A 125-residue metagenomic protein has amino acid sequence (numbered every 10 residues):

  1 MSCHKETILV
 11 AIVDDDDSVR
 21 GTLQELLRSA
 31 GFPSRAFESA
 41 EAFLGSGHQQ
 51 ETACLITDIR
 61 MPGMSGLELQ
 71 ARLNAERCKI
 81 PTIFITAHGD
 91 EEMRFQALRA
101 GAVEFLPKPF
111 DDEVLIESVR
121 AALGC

Functional and structural regions predicted by a protein language model:
M1-A11, D17-Q24, E113-C125: Non-catalytic signal-transmission and effector/linker regions of two-component phosphorelay proteins
A36-C54: Acidic, metal-coordinating helix/loop segments flanking the phosphotransfer/catalytic sites of two-component signaling
E38-S39, S65-E68: Acidic catalytic/metal-coordinating carboxylates
D58, T86: Active-site residues of response regulator receiver
M61: Receiver (REC) domain active-site loop signature in two-component systems and cognate sites in sensor histidine kinases
E68, G89-E104: Alpha4 helix (beta4-alpha4-beta5 surface) of REC/receiver domains from two-component response regulators
E76, A87-G89: Short, conserved "switch-loop" micro-motifs in signal-transduction and mechanochemical regulators
K108: A Lys-centered signature of the CheY-like receiver
